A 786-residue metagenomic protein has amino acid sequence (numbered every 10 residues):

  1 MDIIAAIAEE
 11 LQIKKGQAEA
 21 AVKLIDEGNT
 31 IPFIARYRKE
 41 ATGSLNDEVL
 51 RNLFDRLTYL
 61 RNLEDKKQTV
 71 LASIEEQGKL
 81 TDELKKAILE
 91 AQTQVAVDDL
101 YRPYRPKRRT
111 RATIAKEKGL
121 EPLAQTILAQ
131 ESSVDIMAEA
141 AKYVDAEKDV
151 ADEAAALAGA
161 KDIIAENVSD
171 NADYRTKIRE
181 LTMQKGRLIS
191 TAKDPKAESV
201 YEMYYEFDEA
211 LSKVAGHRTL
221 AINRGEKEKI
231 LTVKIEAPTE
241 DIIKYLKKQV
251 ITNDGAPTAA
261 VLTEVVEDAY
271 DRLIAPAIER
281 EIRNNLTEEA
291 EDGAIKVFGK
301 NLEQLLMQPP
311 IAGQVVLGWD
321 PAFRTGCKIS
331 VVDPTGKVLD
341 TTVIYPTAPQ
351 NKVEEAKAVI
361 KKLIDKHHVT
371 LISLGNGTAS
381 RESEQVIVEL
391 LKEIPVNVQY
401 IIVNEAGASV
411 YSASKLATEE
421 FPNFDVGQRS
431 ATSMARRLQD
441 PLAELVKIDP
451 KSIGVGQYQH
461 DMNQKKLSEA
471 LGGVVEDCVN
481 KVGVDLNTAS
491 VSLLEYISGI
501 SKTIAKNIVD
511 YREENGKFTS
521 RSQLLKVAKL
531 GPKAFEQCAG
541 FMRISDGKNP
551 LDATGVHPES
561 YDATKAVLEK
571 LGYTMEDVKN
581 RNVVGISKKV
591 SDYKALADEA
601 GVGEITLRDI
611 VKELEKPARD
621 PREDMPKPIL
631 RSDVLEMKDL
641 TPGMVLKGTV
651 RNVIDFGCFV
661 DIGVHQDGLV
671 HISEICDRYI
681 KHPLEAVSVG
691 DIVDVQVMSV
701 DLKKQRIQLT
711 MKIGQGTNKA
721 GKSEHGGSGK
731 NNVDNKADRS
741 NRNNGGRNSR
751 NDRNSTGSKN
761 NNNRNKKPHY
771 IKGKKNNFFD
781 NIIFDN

Functional and structural regions predicted by a protein language model:
K14-K15, E27-G28, Q94, R108 (+19 more regions): Short flexible coil/turn linkers enriched for glycine and charged/polar residues that connect secondary-structure
T30-I31, N46-E147, K481-D624, R631 (+2 more regions): Accessory alpha-helical DNA-binding modules that contact the DNA backbone or grooves
Y37-K39, L128, P238, P321 (+11 more regions): Short, ordered loop/turn segments at secondary-structure junctions
V49-R51, Y59, L63, Q68-S73 (+3 more regions): Duplex nucleic acid-engaging cores and interfaces of nucleic-acid transaction enzymes
A96, I401, G407, S412-V482 (+1 more regions): Long, charge-rich intrinsically disordered scaffolds of nucleic-acid metabolism proteins
E180-L188, W319-F323, G377-A379, V403-V410 (+5 more regions): A glycine-rich phosphate-binding loop feature that marks nucleotide/adenosyl-phosphate handling sites
E281-G299, S452-D485, D598-P642: Long, charged amphipathic helices and adjacent flexible linkers at domain junctions
I544-N786: Single-stranded RNA-binding regions, centering on S1/OB-family and related RNA-binding modules
